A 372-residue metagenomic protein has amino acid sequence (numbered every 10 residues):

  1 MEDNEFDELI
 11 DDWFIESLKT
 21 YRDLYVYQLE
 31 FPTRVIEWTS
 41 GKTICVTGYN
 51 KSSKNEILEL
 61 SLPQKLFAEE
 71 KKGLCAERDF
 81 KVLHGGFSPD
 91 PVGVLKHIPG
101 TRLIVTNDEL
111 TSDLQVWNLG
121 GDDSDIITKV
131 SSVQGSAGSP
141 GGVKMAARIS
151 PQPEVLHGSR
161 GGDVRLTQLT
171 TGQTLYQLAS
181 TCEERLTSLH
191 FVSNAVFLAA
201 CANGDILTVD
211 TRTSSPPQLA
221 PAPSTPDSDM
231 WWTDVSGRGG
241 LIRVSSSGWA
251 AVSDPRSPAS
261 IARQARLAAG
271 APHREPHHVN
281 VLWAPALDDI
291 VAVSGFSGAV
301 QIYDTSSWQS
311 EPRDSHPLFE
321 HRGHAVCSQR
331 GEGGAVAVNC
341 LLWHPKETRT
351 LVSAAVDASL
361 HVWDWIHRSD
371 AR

Functional and structural regions predicted by a protein language model:
M1-Y27, E37, G41-G85, N107-Q134 (+3 more regions): Beta-propeller domains
R22-L29, N50, K81-S88, H157 (+4 more regions): Amphipathic alpha-helical protein-protein interaction segments
F31-W38, D90-H97, S136-I149, T181-V192 (+3 more regions): Canonical WD40 repeat/beta-propeller blade segments in eukaryotic WD-repeat proteins
K42-V46, T101-T106, S150-H157, N194-A199 (+4 more regions): Structural hallmark of WD40 beta-propellers
P63-L74, D113-S131, Q152, S159-L186 (+4 more regions): Per-blade loop-tip surfaces of WD-repeat and WD-like beta-propellers in eukaryotic adaptors/scaffolds
P89-E109: Elongated alpha-helical scaffolds
R274-P312: Loop/turn-rich, solvent-exposed surfaces of beta-rich toroidal or solenoidal domains
V338-R372: Blade-level signature of beta-propeller repeat domains, shared across WD40, Kelch, NHL, RCC1 and BNR/Asp-box propellers
